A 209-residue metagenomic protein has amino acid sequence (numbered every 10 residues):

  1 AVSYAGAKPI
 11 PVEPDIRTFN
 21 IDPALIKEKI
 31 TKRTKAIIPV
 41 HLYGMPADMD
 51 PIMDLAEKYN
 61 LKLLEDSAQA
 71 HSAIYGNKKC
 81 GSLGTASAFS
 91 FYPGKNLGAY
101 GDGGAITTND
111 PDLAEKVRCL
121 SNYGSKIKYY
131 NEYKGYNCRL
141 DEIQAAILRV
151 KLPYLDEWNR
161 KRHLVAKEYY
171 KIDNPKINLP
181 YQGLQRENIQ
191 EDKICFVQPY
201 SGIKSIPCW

Functional and structural regions predicted by a protein language model:
A1-A24, L42, G94: Substrate-binding/gating loop at the entrance of the active-site cleft, primarily in PLP-dependent aminotransferase-like
A5, K58-Y59: Helix C-cap/helix->beta junction micro-motif
I10, K62-L64, A88, N178-P180: Structural detector of well-ordered beta-strand residues that form the stable sheet scaffold of enzyme domains
E13, A24, E28, A36-V40 (+6 more regions): PLP-dependent aminotransferase class I/II
V40, L64-E65: Hydrophobic residues in beta-strands of the RecA-like P-loop NTPase core, especially within AAA+ ATPase
E65-Y100, I127-E132: Conserved active-site segment immediately N-terminal to the catalytic lysine that forms the internal aldimine
F89-S90, G104-N109, R149: Short beta-strand-to-turn element immediately C-terminal to the catalytic PLP-Schiff-base lysine in fold type I
